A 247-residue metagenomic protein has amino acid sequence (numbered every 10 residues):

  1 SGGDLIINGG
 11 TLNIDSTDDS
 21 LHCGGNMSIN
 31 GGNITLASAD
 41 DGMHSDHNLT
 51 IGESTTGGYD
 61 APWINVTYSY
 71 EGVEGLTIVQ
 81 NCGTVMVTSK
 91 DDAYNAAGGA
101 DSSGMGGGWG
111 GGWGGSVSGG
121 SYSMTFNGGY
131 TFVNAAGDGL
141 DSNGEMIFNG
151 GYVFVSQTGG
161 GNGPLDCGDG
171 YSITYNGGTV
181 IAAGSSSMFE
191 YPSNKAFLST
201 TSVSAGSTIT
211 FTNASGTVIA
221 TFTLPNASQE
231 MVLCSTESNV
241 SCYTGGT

Functional and structural regions predicted by a protein language model:
S1-T247: A composition-driven surface/loop motif
